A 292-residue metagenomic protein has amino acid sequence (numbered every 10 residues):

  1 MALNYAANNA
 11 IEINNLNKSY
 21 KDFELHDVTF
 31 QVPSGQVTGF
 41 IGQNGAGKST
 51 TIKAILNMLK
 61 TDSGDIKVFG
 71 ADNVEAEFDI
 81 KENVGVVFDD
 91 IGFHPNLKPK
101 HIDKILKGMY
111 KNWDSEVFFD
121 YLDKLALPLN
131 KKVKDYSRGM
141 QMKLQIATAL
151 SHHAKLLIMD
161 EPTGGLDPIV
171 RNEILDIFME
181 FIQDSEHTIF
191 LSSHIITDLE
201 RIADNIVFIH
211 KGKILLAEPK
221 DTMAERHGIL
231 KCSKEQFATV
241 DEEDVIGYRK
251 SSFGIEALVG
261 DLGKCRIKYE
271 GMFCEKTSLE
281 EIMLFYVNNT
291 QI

Functional and structural regions predicted by a protein language model:
A2-L3, G247-I292: C-terminal coupling/interaction segments
I13-L16, F23-P33, G64: Conserved beta-strand
G42-G47: Walker A (P-loop) phosphate-binding loop of ABC-type ATPase nucleotide-binding domains
L56: Helix-to-loop junction immediately C-terminal to a conserved catalytic motif
G64-E75, D79-I80: Conserved ABC transporter NBD signature motif
E82, V86-Q145: ABC-family P-loop ATPase nucleotide-binding domains
L157-E161, L166: Catalytic Walker B motif of ABC-type/P-loop ATPase nucleotide-binding domains
L175-V259: ABC transporter nucleotide-binding domain
